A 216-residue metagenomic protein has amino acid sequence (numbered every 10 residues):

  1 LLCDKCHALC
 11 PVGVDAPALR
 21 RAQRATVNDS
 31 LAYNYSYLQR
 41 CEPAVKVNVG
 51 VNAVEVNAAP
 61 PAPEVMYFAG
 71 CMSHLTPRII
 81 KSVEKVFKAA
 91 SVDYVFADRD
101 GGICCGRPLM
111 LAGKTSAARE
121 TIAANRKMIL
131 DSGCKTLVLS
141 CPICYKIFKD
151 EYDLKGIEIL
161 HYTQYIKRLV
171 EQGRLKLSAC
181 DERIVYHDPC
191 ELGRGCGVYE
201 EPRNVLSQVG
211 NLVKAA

Functional and structural regions predicted by a protein language model:
L1-I147, E151-Y152: Iron-sulfur-cluster electron-transfer modules
A62-E64, G133-C134, G156, L177 (+1 more regions): A general structural motif
A90, L154-I157, Q208-V209: Short, structured coil segments at secondary-structure junctions
D98, T163, A216: Residues at the C-termini of beta-strands that transition into short coil/loop
C144-K146, Y165-R168, E191-R194: Short, catalytically relevant binding-site loops at active-site mouths
I157-Y165: Short, conserved active-site entrance elements at the starts or edges of catalytic domains
E171-A216: Redox cofactor-anchoring modules in respiratory/redox and cofactor-processing assemblies
